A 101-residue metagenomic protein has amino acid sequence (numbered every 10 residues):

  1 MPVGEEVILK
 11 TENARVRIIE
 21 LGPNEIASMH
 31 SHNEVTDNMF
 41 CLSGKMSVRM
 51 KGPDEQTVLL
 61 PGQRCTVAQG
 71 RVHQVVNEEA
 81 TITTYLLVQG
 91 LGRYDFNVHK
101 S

Functional and structural regions predicted by a protein language model:
P2-E6, N13-R15, I19, V76-S101: Double-stranded beta-helix
L9-T11, M29-H30: Short loop/turn motifs at secondary-structure junctions and domain boundaries
N13, N33-V35, G52: Short, small/polar residue-rich loop motifs at catalytic or cofactor-binding pockets
R17-H32: Conserved short histidine dyad/triad with adjacent acidic residue
A27, T36, C65, H73 (+1 more regions): Glycine-centered loop/turn positions within well-structured domains that cap or flank conserved ligand/cofactor-binding
M29, V48-R49, V67, H73-A80: Short beta-strand His + acidic residue motifs that chelate non-heme Fe in jelly-roll/DSBH and cupin folds
E34-M46: Glycine- and acidic-residue-biased ligand/ion/polar-headgroup-sensing regions
P53-Q69: Short acidic-glycine-tyrosine-enriched beta hairpin
